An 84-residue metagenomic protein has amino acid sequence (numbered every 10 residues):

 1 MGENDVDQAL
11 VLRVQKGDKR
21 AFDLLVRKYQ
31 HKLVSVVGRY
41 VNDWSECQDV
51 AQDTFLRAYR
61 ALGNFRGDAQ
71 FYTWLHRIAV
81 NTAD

Functional and structural regions predicted by a protein language model:
M1-A9: Extreme N-terminal regulatory/targeting segments of RNA polymerase sigma factors
E3, Q15-L24, V34-D53: Short, charged helix-capping/linker segments at alpha-helix termini
Q15-K16, V41-N42, F55-Q70: Sigma70-family region 2
G17, K28, R66, I78: Residue-level signal for short amphipathic helical patches enriched in basic/charged and nearby hydrophobic residues
L24-K28, W74: Alpha-helical structural segments
L33, V37, L62, L75 (+1 more regions): Hydrophobic-face residues of short alpha-helical interaction/recognition segments
D49-L56, A69-N81: Structural recognition of an alpha-helix C-terminal capping motif at a helix-to-coil junction
